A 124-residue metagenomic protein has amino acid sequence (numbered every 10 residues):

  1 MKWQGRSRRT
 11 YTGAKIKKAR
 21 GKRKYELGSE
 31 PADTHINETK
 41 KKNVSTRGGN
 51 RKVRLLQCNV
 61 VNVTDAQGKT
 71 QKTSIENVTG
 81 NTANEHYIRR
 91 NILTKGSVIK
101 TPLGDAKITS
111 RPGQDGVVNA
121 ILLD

Functional and structural regions predicted by a protein language model:
M1-D124: Ribosome-associated RNA-binding proteins
